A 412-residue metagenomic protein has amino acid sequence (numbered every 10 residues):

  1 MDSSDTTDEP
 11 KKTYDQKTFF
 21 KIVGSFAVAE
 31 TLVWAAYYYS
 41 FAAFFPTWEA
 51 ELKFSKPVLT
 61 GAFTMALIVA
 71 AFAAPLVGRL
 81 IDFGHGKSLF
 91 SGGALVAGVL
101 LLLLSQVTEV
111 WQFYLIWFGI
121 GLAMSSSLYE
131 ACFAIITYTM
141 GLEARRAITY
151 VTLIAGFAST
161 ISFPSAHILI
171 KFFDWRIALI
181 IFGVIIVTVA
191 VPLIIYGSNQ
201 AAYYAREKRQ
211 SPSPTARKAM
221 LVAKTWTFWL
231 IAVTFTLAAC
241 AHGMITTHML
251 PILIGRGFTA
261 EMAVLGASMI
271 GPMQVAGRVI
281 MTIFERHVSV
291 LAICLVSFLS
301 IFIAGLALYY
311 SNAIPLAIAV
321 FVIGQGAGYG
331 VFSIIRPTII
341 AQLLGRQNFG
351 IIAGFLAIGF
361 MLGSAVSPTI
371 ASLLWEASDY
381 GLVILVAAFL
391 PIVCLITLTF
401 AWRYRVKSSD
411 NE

Functional and structural regions predicted by a protein language model:
T31, Q112-S127, T236, A317-G330: Hydrophobic core of transmembrane alpha-helices in multi-pass small-molecule transporters, especially MFS/SLC-type
Y37, F41-F45, T225-A276: Extracytoplasmic gate region of multi-pass secondary transporters
W48, S126-M140, V331-L344: Intracellular juxtamembrane helix-capping segments at the cytosolic ends of symmetry-related transmembrane helices
W48-E49, L80-I81, P164-F173, L253-I254 (+2 more regions): Interfacial helix-cap and linker-helix signal at transmembrane-aqueous boundaries of multi-pass secondary transporters
F72-V110: Conserved MFS/SLC helix-loop-helix module at the cytosolic interface between two early adjacent transmembrane helices
A73-H85, R278-S289, W375: Helix-to-loop junctions at the C-terminal end of transmembrane segments in multipass secondary transporters
I154-A201: Helix-loop-helix hairpin linking two adjacent transmembrane segments in secondary transporters
H287-I339: C-terminal transmembrane helical hairpin of 12-TM major facilitator-type secondary transporters
